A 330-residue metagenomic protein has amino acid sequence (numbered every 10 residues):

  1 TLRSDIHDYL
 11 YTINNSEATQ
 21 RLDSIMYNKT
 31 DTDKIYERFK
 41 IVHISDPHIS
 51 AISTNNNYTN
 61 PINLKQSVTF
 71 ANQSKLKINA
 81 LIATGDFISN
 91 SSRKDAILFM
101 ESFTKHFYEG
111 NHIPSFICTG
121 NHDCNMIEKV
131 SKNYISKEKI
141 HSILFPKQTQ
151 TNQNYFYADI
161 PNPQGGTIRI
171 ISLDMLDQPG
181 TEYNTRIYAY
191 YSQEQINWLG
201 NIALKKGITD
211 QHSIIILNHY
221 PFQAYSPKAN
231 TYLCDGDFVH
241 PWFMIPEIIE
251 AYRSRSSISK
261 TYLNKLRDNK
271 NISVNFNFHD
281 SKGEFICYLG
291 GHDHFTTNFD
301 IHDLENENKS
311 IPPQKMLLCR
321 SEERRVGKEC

Functional and structural regions predicted by a protein language model:
L2-A96: N-terminal active-site segment of His-dependent metallophosphoesterases
Y9-Y27, S92-L204, M244, N298-R325: Extended active-site neighborhood of metal-dependent phosphoesterases/phosphodiesterases
E37-K40, L76-L81, G110-F116, G165-R169 (+3 more regions): Loop/turn elements at helix/coil->beta-strand transitions in domains of secreted/extracellular proteins
H43-S45, A80-D86, S115-N121, I215-H219 (+3 more regions): Active-site neighborhood of phospho(di)ester-bond hydrolases with catalytic His/Asp-centered motifs
S50-I52, I88-S92, T119-E128, Q178-T181 (+3 more regions): Active-site environment of divalent metal-dependent phosphoester hydrolases
N56, D177-I196, I208-I286: Active-site-proximal segments of metal-dependent phosphoesterases and phosphodiesterases across multiple
N60-S67, T84, D95, F99 (+5 more regions): Stable alpha-helical elements in mature extracytoplasmic
G327-C330: Positively charged, low-complexity/disordered segments
